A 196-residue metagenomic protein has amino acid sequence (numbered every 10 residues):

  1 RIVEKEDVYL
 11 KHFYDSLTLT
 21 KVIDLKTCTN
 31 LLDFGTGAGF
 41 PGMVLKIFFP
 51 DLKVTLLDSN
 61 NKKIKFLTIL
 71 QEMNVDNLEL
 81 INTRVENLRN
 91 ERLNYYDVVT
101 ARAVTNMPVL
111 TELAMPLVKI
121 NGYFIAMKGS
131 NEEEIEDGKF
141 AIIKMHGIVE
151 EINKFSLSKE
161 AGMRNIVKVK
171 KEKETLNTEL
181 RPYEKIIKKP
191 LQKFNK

Functional and structural regions predicted by a protein language model:
R1-K26, L32, K62-D76: Class I SAM-dependent transferase core
A38-D51: Conserved SAM-binding loop of SAM-dependent methyltransferases across substrates and taxa, primarily the Class I
F49, V118-I120: Helix-to-beta-strand junctions that scaffold the AdoMet/dcAdoMet cofactor pocket in Class I SAM-dependent enzymes
K53-D58: Conserved SAM-binding motif I beta-strand of class I
V75-V85: Conserved SAM-binding strand-loop segment of SAM-dependent methyltransferases
E86, N90-V98: A short acidic, Gly/Pro-enriched loop at the edge of an enzyme's catalytic core that lines a small-molecule cofactor
N121-N131: Conserved beta-strand signature within the Rossmann-like core of class I S-adenosyl-L-methionine
K139-K196: SAM/dcSAM-binding transferase cores
